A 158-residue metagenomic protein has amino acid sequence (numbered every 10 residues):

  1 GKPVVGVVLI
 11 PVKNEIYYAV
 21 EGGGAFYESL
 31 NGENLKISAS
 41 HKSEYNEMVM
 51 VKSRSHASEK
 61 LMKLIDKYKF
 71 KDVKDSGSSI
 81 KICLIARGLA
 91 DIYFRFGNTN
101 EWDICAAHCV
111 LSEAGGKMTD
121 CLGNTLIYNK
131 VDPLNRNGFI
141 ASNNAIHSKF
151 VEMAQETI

Functional and structural regions predicted by a protein language model:
G1-C83, R136-I158: Acidic beta-strand-loop-alpha-helix segment within the catalytic core of divalent metal-dependent phosphate-processing
K63-K67, C83-I158: Oxyanion/phosphate-interacting regions
